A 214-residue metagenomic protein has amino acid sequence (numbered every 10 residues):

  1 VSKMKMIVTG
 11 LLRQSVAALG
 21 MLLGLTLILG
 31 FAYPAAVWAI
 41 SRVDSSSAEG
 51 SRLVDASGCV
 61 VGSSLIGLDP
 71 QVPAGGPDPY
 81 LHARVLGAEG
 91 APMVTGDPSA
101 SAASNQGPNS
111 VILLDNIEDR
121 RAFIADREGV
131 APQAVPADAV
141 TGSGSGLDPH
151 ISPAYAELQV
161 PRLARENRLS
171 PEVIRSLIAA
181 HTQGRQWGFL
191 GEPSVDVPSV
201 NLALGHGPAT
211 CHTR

Functional and structural regions predicted by a protein language model:
V1-M6, R127, C211-H212: N- and C-terminal low-complexity/disordered segments
S2, M6-Q14, A18, L22: Membrane-helix interfacial "entry" motifs
T9-G10, G30, A35-V37, S41-Q159 (+3 more regions): Flexible, solvent-exposed loop/hinge segments and secondary-structure transition points
V16-A36: Hydrophobic membrane-insertion alpha-helices, especially the h-region of bacterial N-terminal signal peptides
E157-R214: Extracytoplasmic/periplasmic C-terminal soluble domains
